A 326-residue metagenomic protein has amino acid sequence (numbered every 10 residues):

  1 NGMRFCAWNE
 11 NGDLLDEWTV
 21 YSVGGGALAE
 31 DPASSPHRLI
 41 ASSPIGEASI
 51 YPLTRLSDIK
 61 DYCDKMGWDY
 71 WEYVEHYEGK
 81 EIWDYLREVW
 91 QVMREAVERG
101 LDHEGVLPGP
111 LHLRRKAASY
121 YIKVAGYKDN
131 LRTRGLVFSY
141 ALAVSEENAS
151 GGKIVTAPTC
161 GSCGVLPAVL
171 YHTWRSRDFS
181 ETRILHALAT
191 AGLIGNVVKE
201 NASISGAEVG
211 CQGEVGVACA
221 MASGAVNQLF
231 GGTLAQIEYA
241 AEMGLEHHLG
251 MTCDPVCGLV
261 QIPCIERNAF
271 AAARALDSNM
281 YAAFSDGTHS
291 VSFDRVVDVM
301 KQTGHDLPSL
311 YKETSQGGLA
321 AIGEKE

Functional and structural regions predicted by a protein language model:
N1-G126: C-terminal regulatory domains involved in ligand/effector binding and gene-expression control
G2, D13-D16, G151-G152, F179-L185 (+1 more regions): Short coil/turn connectors at secondary-structure junctions
P32, V169-L170, K199-I204, L249-C257: Short acidic, glycine/serine/threonine-rich loops at helix termini
G79-M93, N130, R134-A141, T159-S162 (+11 more regions): Generic structural signal for well-ordered, non-membrane alpha-helical segments in soluble metabolic enzymes
K80-G210, G318-E326: Accessory "access/gating" subregions that flank catalytic or transport cores
S139, A143, G164-W174, A189-V197 (+3 more regions): Contiguous, well-ordered alpha-helical segments that form the cores/surfaces of helical PPI scaffolds
T159, R177, E208-V215, V226-F230 (+1 more regions): Short, surface-exposed loop/turn motifs that are enriched in glycine and acidic residues and include a nearby proline
G224-E326: Functionally critical mobile loop/hinge segments
